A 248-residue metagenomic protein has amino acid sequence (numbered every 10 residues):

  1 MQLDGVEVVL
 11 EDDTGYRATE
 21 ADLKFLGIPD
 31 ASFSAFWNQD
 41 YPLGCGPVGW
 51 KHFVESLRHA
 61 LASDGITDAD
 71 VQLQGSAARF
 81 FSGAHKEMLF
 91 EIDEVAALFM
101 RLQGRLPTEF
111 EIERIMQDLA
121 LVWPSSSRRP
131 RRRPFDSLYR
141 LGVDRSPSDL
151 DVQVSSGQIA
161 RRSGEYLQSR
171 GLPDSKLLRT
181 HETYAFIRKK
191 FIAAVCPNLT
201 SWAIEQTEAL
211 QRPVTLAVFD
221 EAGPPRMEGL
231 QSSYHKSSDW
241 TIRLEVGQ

Functional and structural regions predicted by a protein language model:
Q2-S148, S155-Q248: Catalytic core of pol beta-like nucleotidyltransferases
